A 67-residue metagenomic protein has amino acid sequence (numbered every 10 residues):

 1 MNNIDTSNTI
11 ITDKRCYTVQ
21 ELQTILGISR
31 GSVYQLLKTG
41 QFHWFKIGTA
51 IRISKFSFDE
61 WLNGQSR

Functional and structural regions predicted by a protein language model:
M1-R67: Basic Lys/Arg-rich amphipathic helical interaction modules
